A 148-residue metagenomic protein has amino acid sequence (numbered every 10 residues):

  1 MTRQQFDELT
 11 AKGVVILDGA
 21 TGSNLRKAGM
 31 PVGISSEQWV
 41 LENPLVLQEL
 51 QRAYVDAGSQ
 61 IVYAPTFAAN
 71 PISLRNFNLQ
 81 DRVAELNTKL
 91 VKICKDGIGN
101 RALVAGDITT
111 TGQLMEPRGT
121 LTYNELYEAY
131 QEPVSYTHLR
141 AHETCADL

Functional and structural regions predicted by a protein language model:
L9-W39, F67-L74, N100-E125: N-terminal small/glycine-rich loop or linker at the start of catalytic domains across soluble metabolic enzymes
G19, Y54, C94: Conserved, mostly hydrophobic/aromatic
S35-E42, V55, I61-V83, R140: Glycine-rich, proline-tolerant flexible connector loops at the mouths of alpha/beta enzymes
L47, V55-S59, D96-I98: N-terminal beta-rich core of secreted/periplasmic extracellular enzymes
L47-Q51, T122-V134: Short, acidic/polar
L79-R101: Alpha-helix-loop-beta-strand connector modules within alpha/beta enzyme cores
I93-G97, Y130-Y136: Short, charged beta->alpha transition segments
T137-T144: Conserved small/polar residues in nucleotide/adenosyl-binding loops
